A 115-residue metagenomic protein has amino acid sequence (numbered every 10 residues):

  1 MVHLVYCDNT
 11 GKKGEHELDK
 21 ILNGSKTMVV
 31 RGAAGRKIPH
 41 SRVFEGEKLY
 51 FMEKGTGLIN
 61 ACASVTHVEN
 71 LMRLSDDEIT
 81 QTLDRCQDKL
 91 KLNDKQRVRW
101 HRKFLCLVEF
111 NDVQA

Functional and structural regions predicted by a protein language model:
M1-E45, M52-E53: Compositionally biased, charged N-terminal/linker segments
T10, T27, T56, T66 (+1 more regions): Residue-identity detector for threonine
P39-N70: Short, well-structured hydrophobic secondary-structure segments
N60-A115: Aromatic- and Lys/Arg-enriched surface recognition patch
